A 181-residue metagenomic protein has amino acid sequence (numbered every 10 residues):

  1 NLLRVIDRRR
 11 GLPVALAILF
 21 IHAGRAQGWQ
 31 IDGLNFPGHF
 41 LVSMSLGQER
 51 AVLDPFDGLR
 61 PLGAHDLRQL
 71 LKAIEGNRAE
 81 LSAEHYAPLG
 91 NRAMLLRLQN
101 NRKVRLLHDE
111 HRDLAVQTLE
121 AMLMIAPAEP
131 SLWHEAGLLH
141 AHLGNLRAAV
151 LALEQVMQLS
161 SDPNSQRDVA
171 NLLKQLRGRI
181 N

Functional and structural regions predicted by a protein language model:
N1-N181: A structural boundary/capping signal
